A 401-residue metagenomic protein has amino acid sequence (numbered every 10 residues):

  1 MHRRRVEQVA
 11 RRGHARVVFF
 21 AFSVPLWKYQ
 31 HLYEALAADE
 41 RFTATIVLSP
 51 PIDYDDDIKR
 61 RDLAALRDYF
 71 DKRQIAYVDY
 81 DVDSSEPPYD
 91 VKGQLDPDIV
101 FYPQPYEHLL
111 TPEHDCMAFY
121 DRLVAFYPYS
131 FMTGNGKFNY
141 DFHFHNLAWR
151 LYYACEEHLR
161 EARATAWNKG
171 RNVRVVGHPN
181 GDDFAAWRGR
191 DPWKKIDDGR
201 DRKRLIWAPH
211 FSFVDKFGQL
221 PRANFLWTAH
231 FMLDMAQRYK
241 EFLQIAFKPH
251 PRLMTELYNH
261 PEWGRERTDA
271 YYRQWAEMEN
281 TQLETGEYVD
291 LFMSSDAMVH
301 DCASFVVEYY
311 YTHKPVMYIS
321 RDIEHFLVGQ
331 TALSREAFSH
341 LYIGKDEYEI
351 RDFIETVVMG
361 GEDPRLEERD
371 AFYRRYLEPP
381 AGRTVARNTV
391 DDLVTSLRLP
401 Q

Functional and structural regions predicted by a protein language model:
M1-A15, Q401: Non-catalytic membrane-proximal stalk/linker segments that position and tether the catalytic domains
V18-A185: Active-site and donor-binding regions of nucleotide-sugar-utilizing enzymes
K28-A38, P179-T268, D346, M359 (+1 more regions): Conserved catalytic-core segment of nucleotide-activated headgroup transferases in glycan assembly
V47-P51, P103-P105, P128-S130, H178 (+3 more regions): Short loop/turn segments at strand-loop or loop-helix junctions that form parts of catalytic or ligand-binding pockets
A76-S84, N280-T285, F338-F353: Short acidic-hydrophobic, aromatic-tinged amphipathic segments that line or gate anion-handling sites
H260-S304: Donor nucleotide-activated moiety binding/catalytic core segment of transferases that use nucleotide-activated donors
W263, S304-L377: Catalytic binding pocket for nucleotide-activated donors in carbohydrate/polymer assembly enzymes
A381-Q401: C-terminal alpha-helical cap of glycosyltransferases
